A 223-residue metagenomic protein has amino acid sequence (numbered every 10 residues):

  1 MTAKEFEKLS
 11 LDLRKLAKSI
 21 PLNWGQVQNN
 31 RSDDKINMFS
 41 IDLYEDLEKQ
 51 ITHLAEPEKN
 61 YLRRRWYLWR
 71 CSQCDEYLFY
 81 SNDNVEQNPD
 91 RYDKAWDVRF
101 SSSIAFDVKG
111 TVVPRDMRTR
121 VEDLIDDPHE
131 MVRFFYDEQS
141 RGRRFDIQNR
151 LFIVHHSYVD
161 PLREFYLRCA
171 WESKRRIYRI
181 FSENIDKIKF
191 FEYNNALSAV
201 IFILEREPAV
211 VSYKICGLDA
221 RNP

Functional and structural regions predicted by a protein language model:
M1-K94, G110-P223: Nucleic-acid endonuclease domains
R91, R99-F100: Generic beta-strand structural signal
V98, I104-G110: Conserved catalytic cores of phosphodiester-cleaving nucleases, focusing on short active-site segments
